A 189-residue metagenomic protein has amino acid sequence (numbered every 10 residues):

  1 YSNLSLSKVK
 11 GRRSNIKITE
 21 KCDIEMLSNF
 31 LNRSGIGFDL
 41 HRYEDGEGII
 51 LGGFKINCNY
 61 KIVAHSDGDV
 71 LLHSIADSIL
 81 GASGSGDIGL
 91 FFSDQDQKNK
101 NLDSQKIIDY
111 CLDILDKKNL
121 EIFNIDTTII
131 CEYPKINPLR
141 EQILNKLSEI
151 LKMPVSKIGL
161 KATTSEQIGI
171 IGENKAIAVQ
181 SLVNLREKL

Functional and structural regions predicted by a protein language model:
Y1-G35: Conserved alpha/beta core of the MobA/IspD/sugar-nucleotide pyrophosphorylase nucleotidyltransferase superfamily
K17, S165-E166: Glycine-rich phosphate/pyrophosphate-binding beta-alpha loops
C22, N29-E141, L151: RNase III-family endoribonuclease catalytic core
L144: Generic structural marker for isolated residues within well-ordered, non-membrane alpha-helices of soluble domains
L147: Glycine-rich, mobile lid/loop segments that gate access to catalytic sites or pores
P154-K157: Short acidic capping loops at alpha-helix termini that bridge into adjacent secondary structure
L160-T164: Pyridoxal 5′-phosphate
I171-L189: C-terminal edge-of-domain segments
